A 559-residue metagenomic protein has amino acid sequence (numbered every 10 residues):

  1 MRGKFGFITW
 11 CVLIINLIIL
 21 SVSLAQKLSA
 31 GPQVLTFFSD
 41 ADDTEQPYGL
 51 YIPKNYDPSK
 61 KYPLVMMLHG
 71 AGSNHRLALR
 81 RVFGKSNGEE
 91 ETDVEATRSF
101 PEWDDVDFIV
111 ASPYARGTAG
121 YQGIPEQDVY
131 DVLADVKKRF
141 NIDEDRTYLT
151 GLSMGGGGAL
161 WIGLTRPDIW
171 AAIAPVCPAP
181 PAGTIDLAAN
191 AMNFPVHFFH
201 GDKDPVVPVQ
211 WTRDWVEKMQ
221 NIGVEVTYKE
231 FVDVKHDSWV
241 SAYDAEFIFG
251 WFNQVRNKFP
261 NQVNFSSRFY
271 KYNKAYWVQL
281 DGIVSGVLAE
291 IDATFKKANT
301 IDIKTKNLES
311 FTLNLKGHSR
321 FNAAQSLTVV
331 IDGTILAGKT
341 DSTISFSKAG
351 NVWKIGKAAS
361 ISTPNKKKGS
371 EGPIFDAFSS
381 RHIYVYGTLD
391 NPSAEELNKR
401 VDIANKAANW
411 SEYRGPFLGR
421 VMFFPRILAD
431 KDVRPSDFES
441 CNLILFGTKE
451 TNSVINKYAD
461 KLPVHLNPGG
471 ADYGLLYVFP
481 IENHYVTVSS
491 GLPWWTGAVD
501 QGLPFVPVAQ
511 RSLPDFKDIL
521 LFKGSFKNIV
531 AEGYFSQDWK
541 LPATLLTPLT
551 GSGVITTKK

Functional and structural regions predicted by a protein language model:
L24-P63, G372: A domain-start/cap signature at the N-terminus of enzymes
N55-K60, A119-S153, L164-I169: Gly/Ser-rich "nucleophile elbow"/oxyanion-hole loop immediately N-terminal to the catalytic nucleophile in hydrolases
L64, L68-K138: Active-site machinery of serine-nucleophile hydrolases
F83-P101, A179-A188, Q210, D214 (+1 more regions): Alpha-helical scaffolding within the catalytic cores of extracellular/periplasmic polymer-degrading hydrolases
D145-N190: Primarily recognizes the serine-hydrolase "nucleophile elbow" in alpha/beta-hydrolase and SGNH/GDSL folds
F198-H200, D204: Short beta-strand/loop motif that positions the catalytic acidic residue of the alpha/beta-hydrolase fold
P205, V209-L308: C-terminal catalytic histidine-bearing segment of alpha/beta-hydrolase fold enzymes
N314-K559: Solvent-exposed alpha-helical segments and adjacent loops that form catalytic or protein-interaction surfaces
